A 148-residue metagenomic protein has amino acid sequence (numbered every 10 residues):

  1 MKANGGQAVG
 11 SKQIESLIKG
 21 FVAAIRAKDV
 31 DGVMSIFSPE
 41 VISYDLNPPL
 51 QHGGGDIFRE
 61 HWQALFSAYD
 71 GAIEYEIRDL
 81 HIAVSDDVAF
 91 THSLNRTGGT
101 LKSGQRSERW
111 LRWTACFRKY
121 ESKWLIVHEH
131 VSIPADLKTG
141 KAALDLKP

Functional and structural regions predicted by a protein language model:
K2-G10, G140-K141: A detector for short, charged/polar N-terminal pre-domain segments
S11-K12, L17, V30-S85, E108: A solvent-exposed, acidic/Ser-Thr-rich amphipathic alpha-helical stretch
F21, I25-D29: Short helix-adjacent coil turns
F21, V33-M34, V41, F58 (+3 more regions): Hydrophobic pocket/interface hotspot
W62, I77-I82, N95-T97, L111-R118 (+1 more regions): Hydrophobic/aromatic beta-strand elements that line small-molecule binding cavities or substrate pockets in beta-rich
G98-S107: Short, cysteine-centered beta-strand-loop-beta hairpins and adjacent loop/turn segments enriched in charged/polar
W110-G140: Short beta-strand edge/turn micro-motifs at domain boundaries
